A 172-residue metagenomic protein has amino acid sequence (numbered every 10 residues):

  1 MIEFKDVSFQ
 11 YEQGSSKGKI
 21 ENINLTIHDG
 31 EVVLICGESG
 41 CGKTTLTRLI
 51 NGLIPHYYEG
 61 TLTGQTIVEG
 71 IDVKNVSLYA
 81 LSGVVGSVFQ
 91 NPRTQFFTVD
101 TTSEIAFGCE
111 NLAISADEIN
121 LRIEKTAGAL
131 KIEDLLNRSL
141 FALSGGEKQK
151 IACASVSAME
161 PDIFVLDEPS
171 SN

Functional and structural regions predicted by a protein language model:
M1-F4, F9-N22, I54-E59, N75-S77 (+1 more regions): A short, flexible loop at the N-terminus of ABC-type nucleotide-binding domains that lies
E59-I71: Conserved ABC transporter NBD signature motif
D117-L135: Conserved ABC ATPase "signature" region
S139-L143, E147: Conserved ABC ATPase signature
C153: Hydrophobic anchor residue at the start of the ABC signature
E160: Conserved catalytic motifs of ABC-family nucleotide-binding domains
F164-D167: Catalytic Walker B motif of ABC-type/P-loop ATPase nucleotide-binding domains
